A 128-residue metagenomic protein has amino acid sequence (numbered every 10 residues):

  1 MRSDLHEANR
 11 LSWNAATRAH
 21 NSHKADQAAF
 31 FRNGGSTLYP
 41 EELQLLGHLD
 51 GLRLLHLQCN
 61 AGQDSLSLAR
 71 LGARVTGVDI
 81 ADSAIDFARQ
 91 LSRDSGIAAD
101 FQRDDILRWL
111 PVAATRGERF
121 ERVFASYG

Functional and structural regions predicted by a protein language model:
M1-A28: N-terminal, positively charged/glycine-rich alpha-helical extensions of SAM-dependent methyltransferases
A25-R53: Conserved alpha-helix/loop element of class I SAM-dependent methyltransferases that forms part of the SAM/SAH-binding
E42-L45, S67-R70, F120: A short alpha-helix capping/helix-coil boundary motif
L49-D50, L71, R116-R119: Residue-level preference for short coil/turn positions at secondary-structure junctions
L52-V112: Class I SAM-dependent methyltransferase SAM/SAH-binding core
P111-V123: A short acidic, Gly/Pro-enriched loop at the edge of an enzyme's catalytic core that lines a small-molecule cofactor
S126-Y127: Residues lining the SAM
